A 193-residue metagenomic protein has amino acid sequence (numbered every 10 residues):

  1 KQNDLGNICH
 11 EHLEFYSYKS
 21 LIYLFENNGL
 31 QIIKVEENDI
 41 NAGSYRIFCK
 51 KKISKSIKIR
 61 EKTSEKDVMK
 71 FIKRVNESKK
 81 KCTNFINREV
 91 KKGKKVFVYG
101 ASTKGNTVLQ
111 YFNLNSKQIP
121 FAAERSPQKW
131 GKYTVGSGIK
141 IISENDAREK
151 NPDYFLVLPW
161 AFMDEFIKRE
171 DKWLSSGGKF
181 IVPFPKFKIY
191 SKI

Functional and structural regions predicted by a protein language model:
K1-D4, G29, E61-E65: Short acidic (Asp/Glu) and glycine-rich catalytic loops that position anionic groups and cofactors
K1-E14, Y18-S20: Short, glycine-/aromatic-enriched active-site segment of Class I SAM-dependent methyltransferases
H10-F15, V35, V68, I72-N76: Hydrophobic alpha-helical scaffolding
I22-Y23, T107: Surface-exposed charge patches
L30-N41: Conserved S-adenosyl-L-methionine
A42-I47: Short hydrophobic/aromatic beta-strand or adjacent loop that forms the aromatic wall/cage of a ligand/substrate-binding
F48, K52-I193: Hydrophobic, well-ordered beta-alpha structural blocks that scaffold small-molecule cofactor pockets
